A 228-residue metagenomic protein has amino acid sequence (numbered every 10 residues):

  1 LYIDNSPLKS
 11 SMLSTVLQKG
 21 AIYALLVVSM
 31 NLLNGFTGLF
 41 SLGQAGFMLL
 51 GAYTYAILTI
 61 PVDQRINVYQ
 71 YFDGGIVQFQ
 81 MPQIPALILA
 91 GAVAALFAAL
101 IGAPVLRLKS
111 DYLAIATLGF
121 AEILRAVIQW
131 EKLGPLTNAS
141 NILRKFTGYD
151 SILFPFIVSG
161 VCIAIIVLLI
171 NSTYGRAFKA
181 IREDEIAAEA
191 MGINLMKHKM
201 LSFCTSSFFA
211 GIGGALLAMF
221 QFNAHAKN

Functional and structural regions predicted by a protein language model:
L1-N228: Transmembrane alpha-helices and adjacent helix-loop boundaries
